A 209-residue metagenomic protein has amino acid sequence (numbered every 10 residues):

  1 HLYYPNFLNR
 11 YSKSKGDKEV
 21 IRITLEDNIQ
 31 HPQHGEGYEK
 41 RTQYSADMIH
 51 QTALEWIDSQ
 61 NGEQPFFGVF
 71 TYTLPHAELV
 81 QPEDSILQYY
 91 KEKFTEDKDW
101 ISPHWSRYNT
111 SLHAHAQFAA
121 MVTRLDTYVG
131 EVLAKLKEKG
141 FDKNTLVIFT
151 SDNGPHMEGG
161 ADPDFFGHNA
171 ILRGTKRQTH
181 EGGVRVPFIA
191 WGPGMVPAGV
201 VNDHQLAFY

Functional and structural regions predicted by a protein language model:
L2-Y209: Active-site-proximal cap/lid insertion segments
